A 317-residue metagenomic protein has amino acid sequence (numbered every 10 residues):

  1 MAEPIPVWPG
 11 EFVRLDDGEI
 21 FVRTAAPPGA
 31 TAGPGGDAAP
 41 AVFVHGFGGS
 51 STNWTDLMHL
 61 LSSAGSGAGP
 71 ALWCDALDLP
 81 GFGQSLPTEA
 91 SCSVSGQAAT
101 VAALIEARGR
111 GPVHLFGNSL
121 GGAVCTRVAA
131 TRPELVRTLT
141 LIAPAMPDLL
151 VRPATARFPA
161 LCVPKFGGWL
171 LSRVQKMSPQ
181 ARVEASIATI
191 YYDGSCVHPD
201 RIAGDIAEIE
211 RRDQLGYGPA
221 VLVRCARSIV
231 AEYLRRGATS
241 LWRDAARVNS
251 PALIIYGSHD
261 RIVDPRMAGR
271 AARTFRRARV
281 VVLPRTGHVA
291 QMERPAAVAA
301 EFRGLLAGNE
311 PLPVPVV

Functional and structural regions predicted by a protein language model:
W8-E11, L15-A30, G35, T55-S62 (+4 more regions): Active-site loop/oxyanion-hole signature of alpha/beta-hydrolase fold enzymes
A38, G46-S50, S119: Active-site glycine-rich loops that stabilize anionic/oxyanionic intermediates across multiple enzyme folds
V44-G46, Y256: The conserved beta1-alpha1 loop
A130, R137-R173, M177: Flexible "cap/lid" loop of the alpha/beta hydrolase fold
Q175-D244: Conserved alpha/beta-hydrolase catalytic His-Asp/Glu region
Y233-R235, H259-V263: Acidic catalytic loop of the alpha/beta-hydrolase fold
V248, I254-Y256, D260: Short beta-strand/loop motif that positions the catalytic acidic residue of the alpha/beta-hydrolase fold
G269, T274-V317: Catalytic active-site module of serine/aspartate enzymes centered on a nucleophile-bearing elbow/loop
